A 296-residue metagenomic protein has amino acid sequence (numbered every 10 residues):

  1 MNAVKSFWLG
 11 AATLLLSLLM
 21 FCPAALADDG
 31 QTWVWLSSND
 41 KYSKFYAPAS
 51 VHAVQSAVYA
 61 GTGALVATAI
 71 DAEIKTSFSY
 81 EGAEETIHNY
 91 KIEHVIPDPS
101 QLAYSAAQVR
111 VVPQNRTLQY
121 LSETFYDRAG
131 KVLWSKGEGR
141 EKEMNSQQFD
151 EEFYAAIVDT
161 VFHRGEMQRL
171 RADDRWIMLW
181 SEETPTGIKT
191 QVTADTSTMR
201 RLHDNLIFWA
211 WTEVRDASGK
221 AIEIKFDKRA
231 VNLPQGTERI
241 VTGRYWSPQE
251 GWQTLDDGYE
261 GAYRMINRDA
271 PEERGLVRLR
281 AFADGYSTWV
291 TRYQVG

Functional and structural regions predicted by a protein language model:
N2-A12: Bacterial N-terminal signal peptides that target proteins for export
W8, A25-L26: Exposed, low-complexity/repetitive linear segments and helix-based recognition motifs, biased toward charged/polar
G10-F21: Bacterial N-terminal signal peptides
L26-G296: N-terminal secretory-pathway/extracellular module detecting exported/lumenal segments and adjacent signal-anchor/first
